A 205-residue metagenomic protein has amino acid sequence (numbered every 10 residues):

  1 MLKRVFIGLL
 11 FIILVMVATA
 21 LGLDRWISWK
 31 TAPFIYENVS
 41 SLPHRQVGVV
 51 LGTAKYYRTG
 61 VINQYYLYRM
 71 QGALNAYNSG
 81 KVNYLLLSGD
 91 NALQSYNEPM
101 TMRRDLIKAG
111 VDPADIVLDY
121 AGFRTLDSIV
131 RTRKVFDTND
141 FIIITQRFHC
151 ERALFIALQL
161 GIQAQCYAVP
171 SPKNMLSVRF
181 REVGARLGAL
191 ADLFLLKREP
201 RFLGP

Functional and structural regions predicted by a protein language model:
M1-V39: N-terminal type II signal-anchor transmembrane helix that functions as the membrane-insertion/stop-transfer segment
L10-L14, A76, G188, L193: Enrichment for repetitive, rod-forming helical segments
R25-F180: A structural signal for short, hydrophobic/glycine-enriched beta-strand patches
L176-R198: A transmembrane-helix-recognition feature enriched in membrane-embedded lipid enzymes and envelope glyco-/phospholipid
K197-P205: Short linear elements at protein peripheries
